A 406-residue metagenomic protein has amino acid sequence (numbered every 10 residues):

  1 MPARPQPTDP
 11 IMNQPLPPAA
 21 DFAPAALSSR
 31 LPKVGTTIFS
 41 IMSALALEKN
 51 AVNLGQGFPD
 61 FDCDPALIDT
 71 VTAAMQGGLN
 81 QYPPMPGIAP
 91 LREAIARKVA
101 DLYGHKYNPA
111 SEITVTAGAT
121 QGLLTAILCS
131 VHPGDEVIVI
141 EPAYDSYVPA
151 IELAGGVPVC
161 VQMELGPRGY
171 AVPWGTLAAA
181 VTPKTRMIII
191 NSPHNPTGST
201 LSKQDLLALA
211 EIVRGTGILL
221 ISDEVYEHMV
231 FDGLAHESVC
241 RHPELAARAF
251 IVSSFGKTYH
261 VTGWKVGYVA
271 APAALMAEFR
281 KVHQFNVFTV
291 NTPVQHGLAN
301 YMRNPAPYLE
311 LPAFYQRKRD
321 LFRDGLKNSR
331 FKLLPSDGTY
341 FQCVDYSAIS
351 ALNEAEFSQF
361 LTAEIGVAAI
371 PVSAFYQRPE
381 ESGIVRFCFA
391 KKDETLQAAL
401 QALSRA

Functional and structural regions predicted by a protein language model:
P2-D9, N13-Q14, R97, F360-A369 (+1 more regions): PLP-dependent enzyme catalytic core of the Aspartate aminotransferase-like
P15-F22, S28-G118, T125, P173 (+1 more regions): N-terminal small-domain helix-loop-helix segment of the aminotransferase-like
K49, A154, G215-T216, S329 (+1 more regions): Helix C-cap/helix->beta junction micro-motif
C129-I151: Conserved PLP-anchoring active-site segment centered on the Schiff-base-forming lysine
V159, M163-D232: Active-site phosphate-binding strand-loop segment of PLP-dependent enzymes
H242-E278: Active-site PLP attachment segment
F279-H283, Y301-D324, N353: Structural signature of PLP-dependent enzymes
A299, Y315-R323, L333-Y346: Conserved glycine-rich beta-strand-loop-beta hairpin in the small C-terminal domain of fold type I
